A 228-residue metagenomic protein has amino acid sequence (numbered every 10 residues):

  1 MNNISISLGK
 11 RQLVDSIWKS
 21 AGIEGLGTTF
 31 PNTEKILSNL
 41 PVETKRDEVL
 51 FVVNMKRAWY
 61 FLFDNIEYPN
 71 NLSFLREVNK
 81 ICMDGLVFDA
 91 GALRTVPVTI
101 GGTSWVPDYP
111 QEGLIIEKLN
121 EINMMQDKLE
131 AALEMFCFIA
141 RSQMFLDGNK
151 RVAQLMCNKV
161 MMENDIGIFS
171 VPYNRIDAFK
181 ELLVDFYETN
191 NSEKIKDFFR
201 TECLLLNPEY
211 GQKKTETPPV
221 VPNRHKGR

Functional and structural regions predicted by a protein language model:
M1-R228: FIC/Doc superfamily catalytic core
